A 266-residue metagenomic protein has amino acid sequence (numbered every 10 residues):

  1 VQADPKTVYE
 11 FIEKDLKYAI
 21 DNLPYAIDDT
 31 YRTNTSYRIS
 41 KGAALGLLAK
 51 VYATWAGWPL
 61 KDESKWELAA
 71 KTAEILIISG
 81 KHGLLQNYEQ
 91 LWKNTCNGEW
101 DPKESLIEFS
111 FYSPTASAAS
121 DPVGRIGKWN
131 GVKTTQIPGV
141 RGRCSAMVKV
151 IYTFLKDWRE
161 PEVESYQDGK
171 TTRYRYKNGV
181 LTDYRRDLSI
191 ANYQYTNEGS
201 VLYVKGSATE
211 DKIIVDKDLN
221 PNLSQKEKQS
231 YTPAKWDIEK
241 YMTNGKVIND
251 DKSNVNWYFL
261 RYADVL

Functional and structural regions predicted by a protein language model:
V1-I39, K50-S64, Q229-S230, A234-L260: Aromatic-anchored glycine-rich loop motif in surface-exposed flexible loops
Y9, K17, R38-V215: An aromatic- and glycine-enriched ligand-binding surface/loop that stacks and positions planar moieties
Y184-L266: C-terminal substrate/ligand-recognition segments
